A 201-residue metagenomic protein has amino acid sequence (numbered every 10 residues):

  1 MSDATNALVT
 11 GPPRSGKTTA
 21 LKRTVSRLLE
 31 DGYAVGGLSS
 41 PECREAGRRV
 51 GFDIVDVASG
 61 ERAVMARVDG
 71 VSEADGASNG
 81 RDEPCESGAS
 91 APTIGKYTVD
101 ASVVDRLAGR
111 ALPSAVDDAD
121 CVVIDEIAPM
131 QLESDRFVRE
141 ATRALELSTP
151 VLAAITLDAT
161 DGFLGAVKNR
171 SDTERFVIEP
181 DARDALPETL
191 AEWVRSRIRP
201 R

Functional and structural regions predicted by a protein language model:
M1-A4: Phosphate-binding P-loop
V9: Hydrophobic anchor at the beta1->P-loop junction of P-loop NTPases
P12: P-loop (Walker A) phosphate-binding loop of NTP-binding proteins
G16: Conserved glycine(s) of the Walker
T19, S26-P92: N-terminal phosphate/diphosphate-binding loop that engages ATP/GTP or pyrophosphate donors across diverse enzyme folds
V35-G37, V123, R175-V177: Conserved beta-strand scaffold positions in the cores of enzyme catalytic domains, especially in NTP/NDP-utilizing
G80-D125, P129-R136, T142: Phosphate-binding/switch loop-helix module in NTP-utilizing enzymes
P113, I127-R201: Replace "adjacent to P-loop NTPase cores in ATP/GTP-dependent enzymes" with "adjacent to NTP-binding cores
